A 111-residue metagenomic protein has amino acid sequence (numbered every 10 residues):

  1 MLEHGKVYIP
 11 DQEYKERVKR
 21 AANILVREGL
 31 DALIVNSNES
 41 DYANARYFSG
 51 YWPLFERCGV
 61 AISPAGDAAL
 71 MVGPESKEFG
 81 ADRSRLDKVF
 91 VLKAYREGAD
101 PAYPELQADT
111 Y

Functional and structural regions predicted by a protein language model:
M1-Y111: A composition/biophysics-driven feature that prefers long, compositionally simple stretches
